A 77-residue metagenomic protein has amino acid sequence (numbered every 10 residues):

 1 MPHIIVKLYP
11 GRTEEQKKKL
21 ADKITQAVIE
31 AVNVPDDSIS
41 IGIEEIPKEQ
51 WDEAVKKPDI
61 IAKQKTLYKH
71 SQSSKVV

Functional and structural regions predicted by a protein language model:
P2-V77: A domain-level signal for the structural core that forms small-molecule/cofactor-binding pockets and catalytic centers
